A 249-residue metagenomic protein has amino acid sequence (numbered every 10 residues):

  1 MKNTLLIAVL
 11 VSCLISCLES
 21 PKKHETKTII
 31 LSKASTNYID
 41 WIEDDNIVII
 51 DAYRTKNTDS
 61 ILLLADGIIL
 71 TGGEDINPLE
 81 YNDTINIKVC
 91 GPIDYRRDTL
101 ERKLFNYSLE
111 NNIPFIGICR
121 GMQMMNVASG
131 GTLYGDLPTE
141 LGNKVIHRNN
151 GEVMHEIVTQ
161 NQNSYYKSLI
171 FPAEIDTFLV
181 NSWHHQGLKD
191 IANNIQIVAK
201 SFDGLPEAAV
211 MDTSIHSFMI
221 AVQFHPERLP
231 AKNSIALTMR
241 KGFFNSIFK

Functional and structural regions predicted by a protein language model:
K2-L5, L14-I118, N126-Y134, P138-P172 (+5 more regions): N-terminal beta1-alpha1 cap of cysteine-dependent amidohydrolase-like domains
G121: Conserved SAM-binding loop
N181-H184: Internal anion-binding site segments
I220-F224: Active-site-proximal beta-strand elements of phosphoester/diester hydrolases
